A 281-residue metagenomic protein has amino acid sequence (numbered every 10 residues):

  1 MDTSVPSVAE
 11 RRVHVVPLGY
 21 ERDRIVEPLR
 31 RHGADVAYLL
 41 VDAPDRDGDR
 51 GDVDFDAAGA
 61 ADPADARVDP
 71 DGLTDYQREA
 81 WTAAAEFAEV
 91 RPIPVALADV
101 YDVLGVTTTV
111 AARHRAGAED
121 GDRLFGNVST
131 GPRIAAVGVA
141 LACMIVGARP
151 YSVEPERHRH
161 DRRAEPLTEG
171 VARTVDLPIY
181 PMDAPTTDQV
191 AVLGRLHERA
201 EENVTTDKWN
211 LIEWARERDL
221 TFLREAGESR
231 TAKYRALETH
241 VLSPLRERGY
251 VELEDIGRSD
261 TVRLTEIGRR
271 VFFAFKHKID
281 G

Functional and structural regions predicted by a protein language model:
M1-D122, V137-G281: Long, low-complexity, Lys/Arg-enriched
G19, T130-G131: Short glycine-/small-residue-rich Rossmann-like dinucleotide-binding loops
D122-S129: Short glycine-rich phosphate-binding loop at a beta-alpha junction
P132-A136: An aromatic- and histidine-rich active-site surface loop
